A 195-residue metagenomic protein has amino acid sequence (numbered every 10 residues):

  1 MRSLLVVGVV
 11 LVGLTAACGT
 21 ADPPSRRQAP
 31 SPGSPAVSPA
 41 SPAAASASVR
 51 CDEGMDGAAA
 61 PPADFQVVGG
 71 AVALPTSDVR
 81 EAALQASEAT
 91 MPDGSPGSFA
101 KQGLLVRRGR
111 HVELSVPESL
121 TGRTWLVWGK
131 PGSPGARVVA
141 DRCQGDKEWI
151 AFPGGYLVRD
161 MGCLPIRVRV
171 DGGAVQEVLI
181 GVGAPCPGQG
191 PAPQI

Functional and structural regions predicted by a protein language model:
M1-L11: N-terminal export and membrane-targeting signals
L5, G19-I195: Non-catalytic macromolecular-recognition regions in eukaryotic signaling proteins
L14-A17: C-terminal motif of bacterial Sec signal peptides marking the signal peptidase cleavage site
